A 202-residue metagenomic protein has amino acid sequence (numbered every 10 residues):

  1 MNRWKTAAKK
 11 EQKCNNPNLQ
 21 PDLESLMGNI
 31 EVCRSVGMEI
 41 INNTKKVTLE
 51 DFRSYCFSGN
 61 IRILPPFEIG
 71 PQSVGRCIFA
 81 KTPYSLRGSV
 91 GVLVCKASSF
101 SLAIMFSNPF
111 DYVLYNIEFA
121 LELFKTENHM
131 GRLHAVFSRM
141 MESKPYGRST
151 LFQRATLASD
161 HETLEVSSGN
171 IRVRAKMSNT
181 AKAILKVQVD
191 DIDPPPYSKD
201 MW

Functional and structural regions predicted by a protein language model:
M1-W202: Intrinsically disordered, low-complexity segments enriched in small/polar residues
